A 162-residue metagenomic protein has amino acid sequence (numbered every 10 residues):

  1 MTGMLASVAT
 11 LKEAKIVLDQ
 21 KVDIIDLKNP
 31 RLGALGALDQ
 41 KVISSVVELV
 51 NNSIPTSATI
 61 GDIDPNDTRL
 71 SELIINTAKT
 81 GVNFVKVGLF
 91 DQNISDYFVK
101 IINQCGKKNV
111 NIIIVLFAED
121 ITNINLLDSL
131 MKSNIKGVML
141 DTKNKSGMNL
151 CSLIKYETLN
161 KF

Functional and structural regions predicted by a protein language model:
T2-D23: N-terminal basic/disordered segments at the start of proteins
G3, D23-I24, P55, N111: Residues at the starts of beta-strands that form the adenosine-phosphate
A9-K12, A37-K41, E157: Conserved active-site and cofactor/substrate-binding residues in soluble primary-metabolism enzymes
V17, V46, V138: Conserved, mostly hydrophobic/aromatic
I24-L35: A short beta-strand-loop structural module common to alpha/beta enzyme folds
L35-V50: Glycine-rich, positively charged N-terminal anion/phosphate-binding segment
N51-L153, K161-F162: Conserved anion-binding
